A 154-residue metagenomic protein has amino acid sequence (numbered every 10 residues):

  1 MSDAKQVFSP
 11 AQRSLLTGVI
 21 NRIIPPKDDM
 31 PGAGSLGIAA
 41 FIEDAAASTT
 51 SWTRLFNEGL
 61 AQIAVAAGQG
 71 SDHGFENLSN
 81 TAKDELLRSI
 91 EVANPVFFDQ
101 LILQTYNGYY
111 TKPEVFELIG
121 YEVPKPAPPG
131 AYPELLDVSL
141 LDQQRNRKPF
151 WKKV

Functional and structural regions predicted by a protein language model:
M1-S2, H73: An acidic intrinsically disordered interaction segment
S2-P10: N-terminal module-boundary/linker segments of secreted carbohydrate-active enzymes
S14, G18, R22, M30 (+1 more regions): Mature-region segments of soluble proteins
